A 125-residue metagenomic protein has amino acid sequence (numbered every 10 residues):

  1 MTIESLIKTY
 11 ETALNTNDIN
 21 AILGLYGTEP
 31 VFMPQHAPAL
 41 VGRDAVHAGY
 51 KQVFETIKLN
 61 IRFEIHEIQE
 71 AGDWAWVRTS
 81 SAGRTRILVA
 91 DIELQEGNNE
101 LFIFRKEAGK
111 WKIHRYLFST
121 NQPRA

Functional and structural regions predicted by a protein language model:
T2-L6, E11-A21, V31-A125: A beta-strand edge to alpha-helix "cap/lid" segment located at domain peripheries
